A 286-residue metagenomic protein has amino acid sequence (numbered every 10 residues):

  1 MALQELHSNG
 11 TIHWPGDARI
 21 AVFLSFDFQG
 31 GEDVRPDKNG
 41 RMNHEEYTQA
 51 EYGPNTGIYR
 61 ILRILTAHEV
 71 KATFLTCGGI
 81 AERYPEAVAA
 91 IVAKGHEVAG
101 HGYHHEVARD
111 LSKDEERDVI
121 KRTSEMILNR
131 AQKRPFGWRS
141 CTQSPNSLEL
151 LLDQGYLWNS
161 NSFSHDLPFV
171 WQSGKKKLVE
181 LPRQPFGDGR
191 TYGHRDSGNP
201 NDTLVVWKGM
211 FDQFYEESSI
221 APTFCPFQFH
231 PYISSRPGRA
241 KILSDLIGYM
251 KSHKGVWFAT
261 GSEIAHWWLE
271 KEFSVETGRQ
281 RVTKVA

Functional and structural regions predicted by a protein language model:
M1-E180, L204-F227, I233-A286: Catalytic alpha-helical scaffold of carbohydrate-active enzymes acting on polysaccharides/glycoconjugates
P168, E180-D202: Positively charged, amphipathic and often flexible ligand-engagement surfaces
F186-G189, Q228-Y232: Active-site clefts of carbohydrate-active enzymes
